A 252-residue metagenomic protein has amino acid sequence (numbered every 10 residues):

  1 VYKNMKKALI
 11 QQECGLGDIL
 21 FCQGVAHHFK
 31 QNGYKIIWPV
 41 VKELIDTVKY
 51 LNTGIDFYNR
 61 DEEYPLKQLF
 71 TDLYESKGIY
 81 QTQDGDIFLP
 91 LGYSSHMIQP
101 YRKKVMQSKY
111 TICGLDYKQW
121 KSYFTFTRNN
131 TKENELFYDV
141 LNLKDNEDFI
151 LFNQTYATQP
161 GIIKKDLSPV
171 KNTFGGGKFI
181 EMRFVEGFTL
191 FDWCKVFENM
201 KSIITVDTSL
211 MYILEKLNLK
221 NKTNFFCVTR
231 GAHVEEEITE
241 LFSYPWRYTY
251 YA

Functional and structural regions predicted by a protein language model:
Y2-A252: Catalytic machinery of carbohydrate-active enzymes, primarily nucleotide-sugar-dependent glycosyltransferases
